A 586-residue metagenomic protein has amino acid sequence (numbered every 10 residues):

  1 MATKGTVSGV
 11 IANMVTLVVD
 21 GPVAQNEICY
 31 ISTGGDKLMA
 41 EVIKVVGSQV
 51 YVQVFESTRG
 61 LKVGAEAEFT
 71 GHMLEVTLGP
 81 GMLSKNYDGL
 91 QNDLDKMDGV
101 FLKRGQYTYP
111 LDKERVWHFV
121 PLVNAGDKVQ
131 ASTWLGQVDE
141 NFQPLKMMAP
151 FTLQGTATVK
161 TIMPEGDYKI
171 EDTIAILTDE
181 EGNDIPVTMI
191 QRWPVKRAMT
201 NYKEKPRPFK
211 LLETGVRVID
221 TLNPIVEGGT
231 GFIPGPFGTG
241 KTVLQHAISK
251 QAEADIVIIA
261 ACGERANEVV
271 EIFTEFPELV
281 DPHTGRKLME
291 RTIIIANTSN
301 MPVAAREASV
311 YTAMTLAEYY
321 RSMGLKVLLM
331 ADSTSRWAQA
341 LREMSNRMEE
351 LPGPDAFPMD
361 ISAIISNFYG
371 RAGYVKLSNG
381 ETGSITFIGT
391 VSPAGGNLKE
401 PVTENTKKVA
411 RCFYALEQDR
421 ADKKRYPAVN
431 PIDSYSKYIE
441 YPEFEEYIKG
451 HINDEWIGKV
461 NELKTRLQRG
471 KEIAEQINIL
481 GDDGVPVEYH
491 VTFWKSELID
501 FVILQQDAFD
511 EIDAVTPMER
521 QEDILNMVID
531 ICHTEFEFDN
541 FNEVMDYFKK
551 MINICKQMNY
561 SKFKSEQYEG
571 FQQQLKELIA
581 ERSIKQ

Functional and structural regions predicted by a protein language model:
M1-K103: N-terminal accessory targeting/assembly segments
A12, L38, G47-V50, H72 (+4 more regions): Metallocofactor- and cofactor-centric catalytic cores in central/energy metabolism, strongly enriched
D20, G34, H72-M73, Q91 (+4 more regions): Short, surface-exposed secondary-structure boundary micro-motifs
I43-Q49, P80-Q91, F142-G166, D184-M199: Short, compositionally biased
V54, R59, H118-K128, V159-D167: Short histidine-centered loop motifs in beta-beta connectors
M97-T152, K169-G229, L244-A247, P282-M301 (+1 more regions): P-loop NTPase nucleotide-binding/switch module
T221-L222, G228-I552, K564: P-loop NTPase catalytic core
D539-Q586: C-terminal amphipathic alpha-helical interaction region
